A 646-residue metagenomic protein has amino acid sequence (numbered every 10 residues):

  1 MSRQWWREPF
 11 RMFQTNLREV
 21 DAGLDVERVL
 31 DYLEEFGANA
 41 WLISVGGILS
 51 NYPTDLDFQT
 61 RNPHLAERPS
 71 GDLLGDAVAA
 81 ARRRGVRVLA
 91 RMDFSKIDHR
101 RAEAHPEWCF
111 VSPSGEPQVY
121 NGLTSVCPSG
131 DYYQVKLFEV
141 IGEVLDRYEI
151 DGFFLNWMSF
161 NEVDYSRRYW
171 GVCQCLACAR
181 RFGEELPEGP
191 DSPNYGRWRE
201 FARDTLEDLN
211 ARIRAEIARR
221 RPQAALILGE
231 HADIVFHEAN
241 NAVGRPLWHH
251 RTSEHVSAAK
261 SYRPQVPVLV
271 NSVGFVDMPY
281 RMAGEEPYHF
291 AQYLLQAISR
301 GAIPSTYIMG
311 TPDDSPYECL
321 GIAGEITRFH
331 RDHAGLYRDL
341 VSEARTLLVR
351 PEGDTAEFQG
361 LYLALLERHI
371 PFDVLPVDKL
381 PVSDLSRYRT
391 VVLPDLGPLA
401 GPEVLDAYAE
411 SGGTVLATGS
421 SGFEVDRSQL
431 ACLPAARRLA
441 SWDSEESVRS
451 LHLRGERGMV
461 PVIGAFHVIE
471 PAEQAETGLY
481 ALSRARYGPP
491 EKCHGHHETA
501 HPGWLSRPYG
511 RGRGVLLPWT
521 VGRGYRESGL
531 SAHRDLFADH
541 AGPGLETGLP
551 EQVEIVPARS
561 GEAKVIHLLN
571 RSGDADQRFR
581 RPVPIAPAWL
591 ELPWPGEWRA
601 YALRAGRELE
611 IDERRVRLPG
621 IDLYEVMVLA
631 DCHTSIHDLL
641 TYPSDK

Functional and structural regions predicted by a protein language model:
M1-N51, A79, R84-R87: N-terminal structural segment of carbohydrate-active enzymes
S2, R7-P9, V88, S192-D645: Carbohydrate-binding surfaces of carbohydrate-active enzymes
E8, A90, F94-Y148, W157 (+3 more regions): Active-site-adjacent "subsite" loops/lids of carbohydrate-active enzymes
M12, A38-V45, D72-Q118, G152-W157 (+1 more regions): Glycine-rich, aromatic-flanked loop segments that form ligand/cofactor-binding clefts across common enzyme folds
F13-D25, G122-K136, P279-P287: Active-site mouth loops of central-metabolism enzymes
R18-F36, T60-R84, V135, D208 (+1 more regions): Aromatic- and glycine-enriched glycan-recognition loops and surfaces that form the carbohydrate-binding subsites
V20-E35, Y133-V144, E286-L294, L380: Short, acidic/polar
Y32-G71, K96-P113, E162-C173, L228-N240 (+2 more regions): Aromatic-lined carbohydrate-binding/catalytic grooves of carbohydrate-active enzymes
